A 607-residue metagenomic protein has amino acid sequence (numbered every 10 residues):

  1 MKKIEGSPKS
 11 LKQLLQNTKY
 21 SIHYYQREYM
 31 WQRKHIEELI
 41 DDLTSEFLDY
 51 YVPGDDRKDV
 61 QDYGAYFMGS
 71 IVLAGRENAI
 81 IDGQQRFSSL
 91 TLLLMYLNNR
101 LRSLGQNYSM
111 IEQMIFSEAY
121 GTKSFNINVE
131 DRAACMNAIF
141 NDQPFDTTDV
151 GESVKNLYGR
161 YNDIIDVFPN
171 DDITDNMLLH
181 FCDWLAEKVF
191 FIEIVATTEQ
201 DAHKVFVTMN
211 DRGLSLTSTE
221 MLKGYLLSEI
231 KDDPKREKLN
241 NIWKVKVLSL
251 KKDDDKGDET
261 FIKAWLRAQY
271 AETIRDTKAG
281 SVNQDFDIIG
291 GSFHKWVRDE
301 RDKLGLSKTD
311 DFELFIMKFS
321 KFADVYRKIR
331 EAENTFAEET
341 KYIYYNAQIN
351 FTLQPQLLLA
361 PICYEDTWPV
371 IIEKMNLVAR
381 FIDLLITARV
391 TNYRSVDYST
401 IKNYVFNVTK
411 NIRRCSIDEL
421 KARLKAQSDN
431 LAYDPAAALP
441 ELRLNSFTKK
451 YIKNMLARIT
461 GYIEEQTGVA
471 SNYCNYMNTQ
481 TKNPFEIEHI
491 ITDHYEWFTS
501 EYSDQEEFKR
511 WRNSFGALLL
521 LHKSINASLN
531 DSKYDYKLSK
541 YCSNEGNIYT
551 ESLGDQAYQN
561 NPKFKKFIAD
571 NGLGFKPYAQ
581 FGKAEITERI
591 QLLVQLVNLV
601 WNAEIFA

Functional and structural regions predicted by a protein language model:
K2-A279, E545, G554, F575-E588 (+1 more regions): Glycine- and hydrophobic-rich flexible loops that cap the catalytic core of alpha/beta enzyme folds
K3-K19, T122-D142, D285-R298, R327 (+3 more regions): Short, compositionally biased low-complexity segments
L48, V52-R76, R414-E551, D555-A557 (+1 more regions): Betabetaalpha-Me/HNH-type nuclease active-site subdomain
Y63-G64, A79-R86, F181-A186, I194-D201 (+8 more regions): Secondary-structure capping and boundary motifs in well-ordered enzyme cores
R100-L104, G213, C363-I372, G461-A470: Short helix-capping/linker segments at secondary-structure and domain boundaries
F206, L359, M375-D383, E488-I491 (+3 more regions): Generic hydrophobic alpha-helical scaffold/packing signal
D211-I242, Q269-A271, N376-N392, Q505-L573: C-terminal, active-site-flanking charged/polar segments
T219-L222, S228-G461: A cross-family structural signal marking well-folded subdomains
